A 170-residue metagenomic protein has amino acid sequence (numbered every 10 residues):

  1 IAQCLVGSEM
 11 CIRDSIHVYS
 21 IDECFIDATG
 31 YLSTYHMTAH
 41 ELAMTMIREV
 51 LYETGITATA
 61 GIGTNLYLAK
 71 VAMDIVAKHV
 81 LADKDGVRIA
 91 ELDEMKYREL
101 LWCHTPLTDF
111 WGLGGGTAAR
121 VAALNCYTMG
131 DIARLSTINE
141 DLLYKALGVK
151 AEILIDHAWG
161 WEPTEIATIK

Functional and structural regions predicted by a protein language model:
I1-G7, C11-I12: Single conserved hydrophobic/aromatic residue that forms the stacking wall/gate of nucleotide- or nucleobase-binding
S8-E9, T45-T54, R120, L124 (+1 more regions): Generic non-transmembrane alpha-helical segments
R13-I21: Short, flexible active-site-proximal loops enriched in glycine and acidic residues
I21-D27, T64-A69: Short, conserved phosphate-binding/catalytic loop or strand-edge motifs used in phosphoryl-/nucleotidyl-transfer
I26-I47, N125: Catalytic palm subdomain of template-directed nucleic-acid polymerases, centered on the conserved carboxylate motif
M46-T108: Long, highly charged, low-complexity intrinsically disordered interaction regions that mediate electrostatic DNA/RNA
D109, T117-K170: DNA-contacting surface of Y-family translesion DNA polymerases
